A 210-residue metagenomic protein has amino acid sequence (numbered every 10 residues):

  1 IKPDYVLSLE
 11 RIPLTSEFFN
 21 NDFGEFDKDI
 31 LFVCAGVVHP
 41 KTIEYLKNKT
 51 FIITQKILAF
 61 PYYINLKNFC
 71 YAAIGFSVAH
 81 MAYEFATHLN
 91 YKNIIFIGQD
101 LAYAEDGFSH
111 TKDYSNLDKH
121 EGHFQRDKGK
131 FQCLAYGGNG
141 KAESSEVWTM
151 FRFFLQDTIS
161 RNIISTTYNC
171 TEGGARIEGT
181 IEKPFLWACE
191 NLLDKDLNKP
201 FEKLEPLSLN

Functional and structural regions predicted by a protein language model:
I1-N210: Metal-ion/cofactor- or nucleotide/acyl-coenzyme-handling active-site neighborhoods
